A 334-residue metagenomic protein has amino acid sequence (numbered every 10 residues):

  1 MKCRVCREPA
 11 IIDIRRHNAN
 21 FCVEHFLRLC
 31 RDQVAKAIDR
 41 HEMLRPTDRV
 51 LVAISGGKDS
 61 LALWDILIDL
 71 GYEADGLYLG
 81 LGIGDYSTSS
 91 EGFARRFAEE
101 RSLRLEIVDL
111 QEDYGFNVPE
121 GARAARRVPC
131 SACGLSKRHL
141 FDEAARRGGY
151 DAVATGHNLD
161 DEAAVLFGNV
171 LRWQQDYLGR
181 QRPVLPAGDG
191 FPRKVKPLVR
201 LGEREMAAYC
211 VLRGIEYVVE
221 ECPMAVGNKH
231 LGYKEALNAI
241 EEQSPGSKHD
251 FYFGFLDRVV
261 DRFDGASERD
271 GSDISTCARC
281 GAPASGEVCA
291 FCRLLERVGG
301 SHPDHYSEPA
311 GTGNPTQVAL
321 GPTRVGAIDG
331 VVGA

Functional and structural regions predicted by a protein language model:
M1-R28, Q33-V50, D75, L178-A334: ATP/NTP-dependent adenylation/nucleotidyl-transfer catalytic domains that generate, transfer, or process NMP-activated
K2-R180, V184, G188-F191, V199-R213: ATP-dependent adenylation/nucleotidyltransferase module used to activate substrates
